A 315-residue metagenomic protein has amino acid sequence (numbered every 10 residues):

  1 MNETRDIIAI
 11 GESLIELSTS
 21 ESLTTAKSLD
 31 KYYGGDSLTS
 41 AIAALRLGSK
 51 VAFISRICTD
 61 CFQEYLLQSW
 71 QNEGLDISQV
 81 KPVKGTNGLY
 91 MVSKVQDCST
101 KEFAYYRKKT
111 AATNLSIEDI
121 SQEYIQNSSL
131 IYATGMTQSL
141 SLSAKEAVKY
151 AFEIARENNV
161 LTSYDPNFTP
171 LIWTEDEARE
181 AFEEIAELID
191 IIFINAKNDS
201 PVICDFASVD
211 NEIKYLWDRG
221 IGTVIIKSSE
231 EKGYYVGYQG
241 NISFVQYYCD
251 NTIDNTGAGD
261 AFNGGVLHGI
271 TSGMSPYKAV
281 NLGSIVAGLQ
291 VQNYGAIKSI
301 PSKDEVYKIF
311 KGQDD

Functional and structural regions predicted by a protein language model:
M1-D6, E153, F206-D315: Conserved phosphate-binding/catalytic region of the ribokinase-like
M1-L75: Glycine-rich phosphate/adenosyl-contacting loop at the front of the ribokinase-like
A44, N195, G259: Short, conserved phosphate/pyrophosphate- and ester-handling motifs at nucleotide-, phospho-/glycolipid
K50-G135, Y307-D315: Conserved N-terminal subdomain of the carbohydrate kinase-like
F62-D76, A155, R179-I189, Y248-D250: Short, electropositive alpha-helical surface patch
L130, M136-K214, E231-K232: Conserved beta-alpha-beta core of the PfkB/ribokinase-like small-molecule kinase fold
